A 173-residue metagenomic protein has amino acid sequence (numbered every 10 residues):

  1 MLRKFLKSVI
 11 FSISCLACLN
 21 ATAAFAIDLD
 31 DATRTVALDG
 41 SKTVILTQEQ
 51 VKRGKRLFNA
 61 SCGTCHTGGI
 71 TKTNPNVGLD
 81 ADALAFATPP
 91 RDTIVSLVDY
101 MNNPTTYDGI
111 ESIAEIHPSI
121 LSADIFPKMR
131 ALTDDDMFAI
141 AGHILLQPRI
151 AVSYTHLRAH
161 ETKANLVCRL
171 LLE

Functional and structural regions predicted by a protein language model:
L2-I10: Bacterial N-terminal signal peptides that target proteins for export
L16-A23: C-terminal segment of classical bacterial N-terminal signal peptides
I27-L57: Electrostatic cytochrome c docking/interface patches
G54, F58-G69, I140-I144: The canonical Cys-X-X-Cys-His
T67-D99, F126-M129: Gly/Gly-Pro-rich "capping" loops immediately C-terminal to redox-active cysteine motifs in periplasmic/lumenal
D99-Y100, L121-R158: C-terminal capping alpha-helices of c-type cytochrome domains
T155-T162, E173: Conserved small/polar residues in nucleotide/adenosyl-binding loops
V167-E173: Hydrophobic alpha-helical segments, chiefly the membrane-spanning helices and signal/signal-anchor peptides
